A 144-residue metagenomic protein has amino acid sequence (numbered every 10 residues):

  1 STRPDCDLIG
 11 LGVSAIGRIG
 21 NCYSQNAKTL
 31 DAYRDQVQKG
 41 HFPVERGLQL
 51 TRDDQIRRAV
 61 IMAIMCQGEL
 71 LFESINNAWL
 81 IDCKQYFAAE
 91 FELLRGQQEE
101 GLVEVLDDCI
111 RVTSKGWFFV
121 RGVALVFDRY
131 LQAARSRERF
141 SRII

Functional and structural regions predicted by a protein language model:
S1-K84, R135-I144: C-terminal scaffold of the Radical SAM
S1-P4, V105-D107, F127-R129: Short, structured secondary-structure boundary patches
K28, Q55, A89, F118-G122: Generic recognition of stable, solvent-exposed alpha-helical segments in well-folded globular domains
N77, E92-R95, R121, L125: A broad, structural surface signal
D82-Q98: Short amphipathic alpha-helical interaction segments
Q98-D108: A short, conserved structural fragment
C109-T113: Minor-groove-contacting beta-hairpin "wing" of winged helix-turn-helix DNA-binding domains
K115-I144: Short, amphipathic alpha-helical interaction segments positioned at domain boundaries
